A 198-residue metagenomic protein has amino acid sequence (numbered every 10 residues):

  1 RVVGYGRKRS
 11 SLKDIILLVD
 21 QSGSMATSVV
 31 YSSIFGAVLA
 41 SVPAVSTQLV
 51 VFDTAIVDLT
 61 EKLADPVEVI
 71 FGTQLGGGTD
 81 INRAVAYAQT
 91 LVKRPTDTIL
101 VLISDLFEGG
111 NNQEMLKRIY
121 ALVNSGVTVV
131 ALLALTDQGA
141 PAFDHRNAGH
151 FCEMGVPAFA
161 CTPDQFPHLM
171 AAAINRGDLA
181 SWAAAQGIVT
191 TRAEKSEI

Functional and structural regions predicted by a protein language model:
R1-I16, A26-S28, S41-V45: Acidic, polar low-complexity linker/tail segments
L17, L49-V51, L100-L102, A131-L133: Structural beta-sheet core signal
Q21-V30, F107-G110: Short acidic, Gly/Ser-rich segments with clustered Asp/Glu that frequently serve as metal-coordination loops in enzyme
Y31-V51: An active-site-proximal "capping" alpha-helix that borders the catalytic cofactor pocket
S33-F35, Q113-I119: Charged helix-capping and loop-helix junction motifs
S41-A44, K93, A121-V127: Arginine/glycine-rich "motif VI" loop of SF2 helicases in the C-terminal RecA-like domain
V57, D65-V101, E108-Q113, D137-F143: Von Willebrand factor
R118-I198: Von Willebrand factor type A / integrin I
